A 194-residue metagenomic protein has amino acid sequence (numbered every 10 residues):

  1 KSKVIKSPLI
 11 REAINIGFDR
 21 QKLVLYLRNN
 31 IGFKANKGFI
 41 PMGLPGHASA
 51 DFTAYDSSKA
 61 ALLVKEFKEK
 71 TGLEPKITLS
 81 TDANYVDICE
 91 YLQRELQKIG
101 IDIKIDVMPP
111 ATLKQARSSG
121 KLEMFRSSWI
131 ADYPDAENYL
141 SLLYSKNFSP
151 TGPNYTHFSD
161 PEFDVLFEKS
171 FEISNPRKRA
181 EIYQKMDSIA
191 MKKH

Functional and structural regions predicted by a protein language model:
K1-S2: Extracellular/periplasmic solute-recognition and catalytic clefts
I5-R94, K98-I99, K185: Append "and occasionally in soluble cytosolic enzymes with long acidic Gly/Pro-rich linkers
L9-E12, V24-L27, K104-L113, S118 (+1 more regions): Extracytoplasmic/peripheral linker and loop segments enriched in polar/acidic and small residues with frequent Thr/Pro
S80-D82, D106-M108, S127: Conserved beta-strand termini and adjacent loop/short-helix elements that scaffold enzyme active sites in alpha/beta
D87-C89, Q115-A116, P134-E137: Extracytoplasmic/secreted cell-surface and envelope-processing proteins
E95, I101-D102, S119-S127: Alpha-to-beta junction loops
M124-Y139: Ligand-binding clamshell of periplasmic/extracellular solute-binding protein-like
